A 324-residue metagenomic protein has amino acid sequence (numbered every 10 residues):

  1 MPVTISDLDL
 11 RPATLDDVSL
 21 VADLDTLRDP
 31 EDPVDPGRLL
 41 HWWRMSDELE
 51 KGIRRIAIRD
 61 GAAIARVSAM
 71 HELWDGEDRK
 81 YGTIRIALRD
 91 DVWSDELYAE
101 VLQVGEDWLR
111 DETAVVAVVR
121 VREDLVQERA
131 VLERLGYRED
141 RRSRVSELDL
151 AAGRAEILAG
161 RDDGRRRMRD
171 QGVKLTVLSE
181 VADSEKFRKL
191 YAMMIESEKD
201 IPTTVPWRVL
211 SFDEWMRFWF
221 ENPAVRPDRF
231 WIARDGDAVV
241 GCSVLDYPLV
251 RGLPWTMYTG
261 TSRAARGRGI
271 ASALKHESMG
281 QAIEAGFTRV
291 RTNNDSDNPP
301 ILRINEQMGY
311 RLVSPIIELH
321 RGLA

Functional and structural regions predicted by a protein language model:
M1-V3, L88-D183, I317-R321: Acyl-donor-binding surface of acyltransferase catalytic domains
M1-W43, D163-L210, E214: Short amphipathic alpha-helix that is part of the acyltransferase structural core
D9, K51-I53, D228-R229: Short loop/turn microsegments at loop-to-beta-strand junctions
L10, V240-Y258, G267-R291: Extended hydrophobic/aromatic segments used for targeting, binding, or gating
L15-V18, A22-D124, R234-S262: Conserved donor-binding loop and adjoining core beta-sheet/short helix segment in diverse acyl/aminoacyl transferases
S94-D107, A130, R134, T261 (+3 more regions): Conserved acetyl-CoA-binding loop-helix of GNAT-fold acetyltransferases
L135-E156, R229, G280-A324: Active-site/acyl-donor-binding loops of N-acyltransferases
T204-V205, V209-D237, C242: A mid-sequence, solvent-exposed acidic-amphipathic segment
